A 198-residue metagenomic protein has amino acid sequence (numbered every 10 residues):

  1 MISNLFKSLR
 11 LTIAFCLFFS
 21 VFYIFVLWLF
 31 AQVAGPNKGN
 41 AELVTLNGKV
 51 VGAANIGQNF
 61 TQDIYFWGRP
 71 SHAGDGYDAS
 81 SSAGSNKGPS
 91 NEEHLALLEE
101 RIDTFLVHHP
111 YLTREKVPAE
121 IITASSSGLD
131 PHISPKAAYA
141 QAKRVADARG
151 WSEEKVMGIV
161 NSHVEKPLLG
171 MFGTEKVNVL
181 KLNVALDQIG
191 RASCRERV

Functional and structural regions predicted by a protein language model:
I2-F19: Aromatic-residue-lined binding/catalytic grooves and analogous aromatic/hydrophobic interfacial grooves in multimeric
S3, A96, E100-D103, G158 (+1 more regions): Solvent-exposed alpha-helical segments within well-ordered globular domains of core cellular machineries
K7, S20, L27-A148, V164-P167: Flexible, solvent-exposed loop/hinge segments and secondary-structure transition points
I13, L27, N178-K181: Hydrophobic side chains within alpha-helical segments
A140-R191: Extracytoplasmic/periplasmic C-terminal soluble domains
A192-V198: Conserved small/polar residues in nucleotide/adenosyl-binding loops
